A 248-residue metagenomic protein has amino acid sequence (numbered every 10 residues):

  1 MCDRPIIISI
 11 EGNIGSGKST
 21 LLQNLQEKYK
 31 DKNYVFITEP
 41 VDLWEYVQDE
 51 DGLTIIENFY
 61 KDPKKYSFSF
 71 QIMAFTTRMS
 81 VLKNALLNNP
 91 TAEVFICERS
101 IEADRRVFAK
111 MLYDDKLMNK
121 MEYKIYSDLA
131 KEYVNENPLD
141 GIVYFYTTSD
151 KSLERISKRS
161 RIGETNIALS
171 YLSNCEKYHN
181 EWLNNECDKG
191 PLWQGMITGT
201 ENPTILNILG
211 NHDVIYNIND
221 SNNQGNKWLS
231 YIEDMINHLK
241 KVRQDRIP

Functional and structural regions predicted by a protein language model:
I10: Hydrophobic anchor at the beta1->P-loop junction of P-loop NTPases
N13: P-loop (Walker A) phosphate-binding loop of NTP-binding proteins
K18: Conserved lysine of the Walker
L21-L22: Post-Walker A alpha-helix
E27-Q71, T77, V107: Conserved substrate/cofactor phosphate-moiety recognition/catalytic segment in nucleotide-dependent phosphotransferases
D62, Y66-N137: Glycine-rich phosphate-binding loop used to anchor ATP phosphates in small-molecule kinases, encompassing both
R105-N180: A glycine- and Lys/Arg-enriched "phosphate-lid" helix/loop adjacent to the NTP-binding pocket of small-molecule kinases
L153-P248: NTP-dependent small-molecule kinase module
